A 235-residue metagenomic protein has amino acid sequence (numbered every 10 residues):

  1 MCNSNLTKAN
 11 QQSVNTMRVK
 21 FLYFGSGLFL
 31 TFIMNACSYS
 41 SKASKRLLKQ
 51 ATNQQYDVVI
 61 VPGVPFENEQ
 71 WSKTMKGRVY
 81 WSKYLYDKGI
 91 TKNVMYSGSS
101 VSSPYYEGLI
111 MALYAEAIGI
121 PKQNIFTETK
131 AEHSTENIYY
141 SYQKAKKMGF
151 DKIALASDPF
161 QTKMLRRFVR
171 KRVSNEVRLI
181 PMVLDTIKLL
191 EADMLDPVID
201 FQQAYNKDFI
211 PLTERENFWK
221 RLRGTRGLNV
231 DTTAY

Functional and structural regions predicted by a protein language model:
M1-S44: Bacterial Sec-dependent N-terminal signal peptides
A9, S26-L28, P65, P181 (+3 more regions): Proline-rich intrinsically disordered, low-complexity coils
K20-Y23, L28-T31, S38, Q55 (+4 more regions): Intrinsic disorder/low-structure terminal segments
L22-F24, I33, Y39-S40, A51 (+3 more regions): Generic detector of intrinsically disordered, low-complexity, polar/charged segments
S38-Q203: A structural signal for short, hydrophobic/glycine-enriched beta-strand patches
D185, L189-Y235: A structured, mid-to-C-terminal "fold-capping" secondary-structure block
